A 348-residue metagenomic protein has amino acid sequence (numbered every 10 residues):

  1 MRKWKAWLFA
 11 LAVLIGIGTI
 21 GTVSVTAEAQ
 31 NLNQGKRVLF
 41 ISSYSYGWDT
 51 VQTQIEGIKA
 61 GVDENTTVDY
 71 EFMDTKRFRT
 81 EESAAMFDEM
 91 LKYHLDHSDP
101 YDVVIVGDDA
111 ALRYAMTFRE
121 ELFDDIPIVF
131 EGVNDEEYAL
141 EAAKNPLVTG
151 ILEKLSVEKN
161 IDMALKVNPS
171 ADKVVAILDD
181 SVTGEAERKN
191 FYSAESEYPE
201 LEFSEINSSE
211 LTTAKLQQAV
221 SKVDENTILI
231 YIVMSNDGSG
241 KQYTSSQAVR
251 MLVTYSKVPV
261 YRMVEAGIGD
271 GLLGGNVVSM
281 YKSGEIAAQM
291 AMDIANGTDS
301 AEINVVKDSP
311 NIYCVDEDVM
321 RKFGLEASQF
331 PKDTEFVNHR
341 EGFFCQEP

Functional and structural regions predicted by a protein language model:
M1-K3, G18, Q34: Generic N-terminal leader/processing signal
M1-L11: Bacterial N-terminal signal peptides that target proteins for export
W7, S24-P348: Short hydrophobic alpha-helices and adjacent helix-cap/hinge residues
L11-I17, S204: Low-complexity, intrinsically disordered/propeptide-like segments
I15-T26: C-terminal segment of classical bacterial N-terminal signal peptides
